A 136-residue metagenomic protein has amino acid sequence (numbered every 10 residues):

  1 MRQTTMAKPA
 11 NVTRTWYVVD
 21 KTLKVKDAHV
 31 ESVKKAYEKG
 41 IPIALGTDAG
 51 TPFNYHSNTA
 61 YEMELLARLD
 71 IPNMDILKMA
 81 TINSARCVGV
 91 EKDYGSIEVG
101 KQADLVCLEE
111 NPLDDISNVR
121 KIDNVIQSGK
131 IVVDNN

Functional and structural regions predicted by a protein language model:
M1-M6: Non-cysteine beta-strand/loop elements that form the S-adenosyl-L-methionine
P9, T13-Y17, V25-L108: His/Asp/Glu-enriched, well-ordered alpha-helical/loop segment that forms or immediately abuts the divalent-metal
T22: Substrate-recognition/specificity elements adjacent to catalytic centers across diverse enzyme folds
A80-I82, R86, V99-N136: C-terminal cap of metal-dependent C-N hydrolases
